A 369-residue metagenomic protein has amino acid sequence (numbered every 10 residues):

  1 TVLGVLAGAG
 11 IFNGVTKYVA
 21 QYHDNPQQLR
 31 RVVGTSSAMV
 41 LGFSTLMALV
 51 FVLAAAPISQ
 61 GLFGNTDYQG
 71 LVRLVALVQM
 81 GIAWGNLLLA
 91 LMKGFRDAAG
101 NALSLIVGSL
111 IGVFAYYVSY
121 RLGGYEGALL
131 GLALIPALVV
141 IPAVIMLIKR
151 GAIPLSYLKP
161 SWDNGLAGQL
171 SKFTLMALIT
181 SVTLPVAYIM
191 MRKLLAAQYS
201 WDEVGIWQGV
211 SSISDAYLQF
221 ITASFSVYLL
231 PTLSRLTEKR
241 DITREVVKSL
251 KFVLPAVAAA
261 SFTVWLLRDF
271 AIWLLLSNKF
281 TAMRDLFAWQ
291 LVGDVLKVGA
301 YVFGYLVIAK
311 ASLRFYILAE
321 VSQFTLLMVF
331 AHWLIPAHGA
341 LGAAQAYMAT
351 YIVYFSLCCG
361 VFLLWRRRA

Functional and structural regions predicted by a protein language model:
T1-G8, A38, M176, M191-L194 (+2 more regions): Alpha-helical transmembrane segments of polytopic membrane transporters and translocases
G8-A56, G70-L71, K239-S261: Membrane-water interface segments that mark the loop-to-transmembrane alpha-helix transition
G8-D24, G94, V210, S214-E238 (+1 more regions): Helix-loop junctions and terminal segments of transmembrane helices in multi-pass membrane transport/translocation
A55-V75, W201, V247, L266-V295 (+1 more regions): Interfacial segments at transmembrane-helix termini and the short loops linking adjacent helices
S59-G61, V182-Y217, F270-L276: Helix-terminus/linker motif at the lipid-water interface of multi-pass membrane proteins
Q69, R73, A102-G151, V321-L326 (+1 more regions): Hydrophobic alpha-helical transmembrane segments
M80-S104, V292-A319: Membrane-interface junctions at transmembrane-helix termini in multi-pass inner-membrane proteins
A128, L132, A143-V186, L236-R244 (+1 more regions): Interhelical loop/hinge segments that connect adjacent transmembrane helices in multipass membrane
